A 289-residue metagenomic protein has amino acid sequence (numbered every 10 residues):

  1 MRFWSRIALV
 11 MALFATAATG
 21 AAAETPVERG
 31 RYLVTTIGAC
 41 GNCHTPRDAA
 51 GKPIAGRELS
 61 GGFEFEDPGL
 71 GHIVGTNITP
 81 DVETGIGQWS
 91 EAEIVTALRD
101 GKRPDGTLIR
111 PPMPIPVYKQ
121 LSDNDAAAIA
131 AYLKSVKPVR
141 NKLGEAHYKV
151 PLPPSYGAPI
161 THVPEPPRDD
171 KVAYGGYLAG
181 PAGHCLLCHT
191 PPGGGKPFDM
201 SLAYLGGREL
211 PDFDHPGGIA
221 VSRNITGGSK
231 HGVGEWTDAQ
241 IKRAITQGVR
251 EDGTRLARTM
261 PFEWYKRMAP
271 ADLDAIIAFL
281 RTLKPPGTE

Functional and structural regions predicted by a protein language model:
M1-S5: N-terminal secretory signal peptides that target proteins for export/translocation
I7-A17: Bacterial N-terminal signal peptides
T19-T35, A50-G51, P154-G180: Electrostatic cytochrome c docking/interface patches
G30, I37-R47, I94, I129 (+5 more regions): The canonical Cys-X-X-Cys-His
L59-E93, P116-A126, A203-A244, F262-L273: Electron-transfer interface patches adjacent to heme c in soluble/periplasmic c-type cytochromes and di-/multiheme
S90-P104, V117-K142, T237-G253, P261-E289: C-terminal capping alpha-helices of c-type cytochrome domains
N141-L152: Extended, well-folded interaction surfaces typified by the phenylalanyl-tRNA synthetase beta subunit core
G193-P197: Small-residue-rich helix-loop
